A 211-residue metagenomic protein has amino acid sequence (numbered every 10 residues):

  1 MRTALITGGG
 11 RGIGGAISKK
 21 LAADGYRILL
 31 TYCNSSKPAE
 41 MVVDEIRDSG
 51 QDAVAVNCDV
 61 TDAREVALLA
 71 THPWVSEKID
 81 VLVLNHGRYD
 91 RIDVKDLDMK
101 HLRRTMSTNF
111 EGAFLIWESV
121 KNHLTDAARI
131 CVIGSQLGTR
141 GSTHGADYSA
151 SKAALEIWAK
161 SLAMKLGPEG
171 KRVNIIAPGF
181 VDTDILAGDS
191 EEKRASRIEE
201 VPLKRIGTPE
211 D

Functional and structural regions predicted by a protein language model:
G10-R11: Conserved glycine-rich cofactor-binding loop
Y26-M41: Conserved glycine-rich Rossmann-like NAD(P)H-binding loop of the short-chain dehydrogenase/reductase
D93-V94, D98-R103, L186, R197: Substrate-binding pocket helix/loop in short-chain dehydrogenase/reductase
K95, R140-A146, P168, K204: Active-site loop immediately N-terminal to the catalytic Tyr-X3-Lys motif of short-chain dehydrogenase/reductase
W117, S151: Active-site helix of classical SDR
N122-H123, M164-P168: Alpha-helical segment proximal to the catalytic Tyr-Lys
S135: Residue(s) in the substrate-gating loop at a strand-loop-helix junction that position the organic substrate next
